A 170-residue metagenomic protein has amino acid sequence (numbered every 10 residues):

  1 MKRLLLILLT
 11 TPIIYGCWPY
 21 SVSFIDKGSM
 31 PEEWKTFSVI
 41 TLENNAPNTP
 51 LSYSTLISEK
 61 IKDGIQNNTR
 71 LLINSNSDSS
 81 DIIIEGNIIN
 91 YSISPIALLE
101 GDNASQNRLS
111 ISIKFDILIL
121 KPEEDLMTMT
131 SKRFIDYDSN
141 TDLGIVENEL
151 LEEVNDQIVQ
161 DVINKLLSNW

Functional and structural regions predicted by a protein language model:
L4-I13: Sec-dependent N-terminal signal peptides
Y15-E59, D63, R70, N164-W170: A structural "domain/chain start" motif
I25, N68-T69, D78-L126, F134-N148: Surface-exposed short loop/turn segments
M30, S75-S80: Short, glycine-/polar-rich solvent-exposed loops and beta-turns at beta-strand/coil boundaries
N44-L51, T141-E149: Second-shell loop/turn segments in exported
S54, E147-W170: Compositionally biased, intrinsically disordered linkers/stalks adjacent to structured regions
